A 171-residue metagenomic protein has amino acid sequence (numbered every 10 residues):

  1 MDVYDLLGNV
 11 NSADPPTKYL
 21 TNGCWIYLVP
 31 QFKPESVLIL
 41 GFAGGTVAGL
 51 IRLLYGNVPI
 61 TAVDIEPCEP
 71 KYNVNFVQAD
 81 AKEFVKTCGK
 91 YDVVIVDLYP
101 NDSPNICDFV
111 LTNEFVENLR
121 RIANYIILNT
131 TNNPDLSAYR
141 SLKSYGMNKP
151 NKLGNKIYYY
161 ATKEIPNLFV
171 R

Functional and structural regions predicted by a protein language model:
M1-N11: N-terminal, positively charged/glycine-rich alpha-helical extensions of SAM-dependent methyltransferases
T17-K156, R171: The AdoMet/dcAdoMet-binding core of the Class I SAM-like
Y159-A161: Short, well-ordered beta-strand micro-motif
K163-R171: Flexible, glycine-/basic-rich loop-and-beta segments that form/coincide with the SAM-dependent methyltransferase
